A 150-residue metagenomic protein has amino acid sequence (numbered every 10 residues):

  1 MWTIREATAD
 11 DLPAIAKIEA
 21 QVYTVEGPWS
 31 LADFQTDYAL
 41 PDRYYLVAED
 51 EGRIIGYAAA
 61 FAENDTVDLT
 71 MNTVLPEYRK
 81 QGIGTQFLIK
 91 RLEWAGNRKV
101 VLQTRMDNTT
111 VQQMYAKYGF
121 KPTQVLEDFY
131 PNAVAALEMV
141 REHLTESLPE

Functional and structural regions predicted by a protein language model:
W2, E6, D10-E77, L88-K90 (+3 more regions): Acetyl-CoA-dependent GNAT
Q35-T36, N108, P131-N132: Short secondary-structure capping/turn micro-motifs that flank functional sites
G52, G56, G82-G84, G119: Conserved phosphate-binding and hydrolysis motifs of nucleotide-dependent enzymes
A60, N64-T66, K99, V134-A136: A generic structural signal for beta-strand entry/edge sites
V74, K80-E93, T109, Q113-K117: Conserved acetyl-CoA-binding loop-helix of GNAT-fold acetyltransferases
W94-M106: Conserved GNAT acetyl-CoA-binding A-motif
V101-T104, A116, K121-E138: Conserved catalytic-core motifs of GNAT/GCN5-like acyltransferases
L148-E150: Intrinsically disordered, low-complexity acidic/proline-/asparagine-rich linker or regulatory tail/stalk regions
